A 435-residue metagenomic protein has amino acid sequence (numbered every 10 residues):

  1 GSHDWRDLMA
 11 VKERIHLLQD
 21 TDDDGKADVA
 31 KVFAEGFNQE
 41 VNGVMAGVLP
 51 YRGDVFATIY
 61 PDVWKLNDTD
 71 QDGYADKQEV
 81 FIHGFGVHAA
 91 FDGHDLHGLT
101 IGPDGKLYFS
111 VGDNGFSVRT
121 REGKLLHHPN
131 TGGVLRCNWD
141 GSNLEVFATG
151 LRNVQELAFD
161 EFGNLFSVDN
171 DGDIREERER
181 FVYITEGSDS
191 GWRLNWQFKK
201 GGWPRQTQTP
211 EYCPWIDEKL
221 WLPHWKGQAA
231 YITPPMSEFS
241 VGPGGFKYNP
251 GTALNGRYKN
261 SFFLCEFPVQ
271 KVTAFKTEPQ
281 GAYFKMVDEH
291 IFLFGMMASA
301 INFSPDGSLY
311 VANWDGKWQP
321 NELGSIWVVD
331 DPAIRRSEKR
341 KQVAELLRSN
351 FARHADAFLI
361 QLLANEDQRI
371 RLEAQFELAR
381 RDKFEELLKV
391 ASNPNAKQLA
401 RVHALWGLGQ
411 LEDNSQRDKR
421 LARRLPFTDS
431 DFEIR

Functional and structural regions predicted by a protein language model:
G1-F358, E373, E377: Beta-propeller domains with acidic blade repeats across secreted/periplasmic ectodomains and cytosolic WD/CNH propellers
T58, G102, D160, S304 (+4 more regions): Residue-level signal for short amphipathic helical patches enriched in basic/charged and nearby hydrophobic residues
D68, S415-R417: Structural helix-adjacent loops and short alpha-helical linkers that scaffold large soluble proteins
K341-F351, Q368-R381, L399-N414, L421-F427 (+1 more regions): Structural detector for internal amphipathic alpha-helices that build alpha-solenoid repeat scaffolds
D356, F384, D418-K419: Core helices of alpha-solenoid repeat scaffolds
I360-L372, F376-E377, R381-F384, L388-S392: Periplasmic c-type cytochrome electron-transfer domains
Q361-L362, L388-N395, L421-S430: Alpha-solenoid HEAT/Armadillo-like helical repeat scaffolds in large eukaryotic proteins
